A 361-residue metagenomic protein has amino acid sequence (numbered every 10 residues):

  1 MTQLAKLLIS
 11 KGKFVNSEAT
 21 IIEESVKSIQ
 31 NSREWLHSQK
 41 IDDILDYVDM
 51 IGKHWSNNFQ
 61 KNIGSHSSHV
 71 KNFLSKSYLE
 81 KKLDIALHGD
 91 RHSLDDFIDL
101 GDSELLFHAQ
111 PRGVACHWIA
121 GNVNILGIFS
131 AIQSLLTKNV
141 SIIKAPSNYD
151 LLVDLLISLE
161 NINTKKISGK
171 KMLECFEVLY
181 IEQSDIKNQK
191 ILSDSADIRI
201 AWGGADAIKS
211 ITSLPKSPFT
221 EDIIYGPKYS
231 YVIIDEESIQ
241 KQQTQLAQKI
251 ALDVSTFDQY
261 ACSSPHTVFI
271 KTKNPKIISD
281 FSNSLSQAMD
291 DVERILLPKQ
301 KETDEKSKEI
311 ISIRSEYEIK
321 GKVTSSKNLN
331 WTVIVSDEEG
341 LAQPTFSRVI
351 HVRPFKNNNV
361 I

Functional and structural regions predicted by a protein language model:
M1-Q110: N-terminal Rossmann-like NAD(P)+-binding subdomain of aldehyde/semialdehyde dehydrogenases
L7-S17, E24-K53, K165-M172, S195 (+3 more regions): Conserved C-terminal structural/oligomerization subdomain of aldehyde/semialdehyde dehydrogenase
N62-G89, T137-D154, I167-L173: Membrane helical hairpin/interfacial module
D95-I162: Conserved small-residue-rich beta-alpha loop and adjacent elements that most often cradle the phosphate/pyrophosphate
L100-C116, Y180-K190, L329-P344: Donor nucleotide-activated moiety binding/catalytic core segment of transferases that use nucleotide-activated donors
S168-N274: Conserved NAD(P)+-binding/catalytic subdomain of aldehyde/semialdehyde dehydrogenases
Q248, F257-I361: NAD(P)-dependent aldehyde/semialdehyde dehydrogenase
